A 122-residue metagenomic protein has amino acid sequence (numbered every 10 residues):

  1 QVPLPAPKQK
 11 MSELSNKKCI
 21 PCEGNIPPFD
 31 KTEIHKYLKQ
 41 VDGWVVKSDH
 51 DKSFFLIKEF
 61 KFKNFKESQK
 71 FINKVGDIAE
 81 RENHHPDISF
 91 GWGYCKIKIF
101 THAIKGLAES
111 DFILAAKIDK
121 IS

Functional and structural regions predicted by a protein language model:
Q1-K10: N-terminal amphipathic/basic-hydrophobic helices that include classical n-h-c signal peptides and signal-anchor
M11-K66, N73-S122: Long, contiguous binding/interaction regions
